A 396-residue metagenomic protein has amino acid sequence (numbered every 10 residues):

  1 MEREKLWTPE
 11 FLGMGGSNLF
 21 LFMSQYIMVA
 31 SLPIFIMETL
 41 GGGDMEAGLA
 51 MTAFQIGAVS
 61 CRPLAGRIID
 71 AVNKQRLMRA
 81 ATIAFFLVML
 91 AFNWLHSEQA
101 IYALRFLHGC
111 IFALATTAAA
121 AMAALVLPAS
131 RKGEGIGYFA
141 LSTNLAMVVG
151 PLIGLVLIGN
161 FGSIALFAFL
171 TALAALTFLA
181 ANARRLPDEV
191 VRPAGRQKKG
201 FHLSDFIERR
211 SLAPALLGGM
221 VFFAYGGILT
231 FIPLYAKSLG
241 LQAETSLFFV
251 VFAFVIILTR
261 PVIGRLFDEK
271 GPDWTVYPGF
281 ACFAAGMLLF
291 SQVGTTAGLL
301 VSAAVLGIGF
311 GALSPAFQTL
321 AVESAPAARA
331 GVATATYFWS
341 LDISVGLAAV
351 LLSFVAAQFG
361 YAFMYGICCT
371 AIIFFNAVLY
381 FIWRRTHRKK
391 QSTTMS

Functional and structural regions predicted by a protein language model:
M1-T8, L186-L216: Juxtamembrane intracellular "pre-TM" segments in multi-pass secondary transporters
P9-G48, Y225-Y235: Helix-loop boundary and gating motifs at the non-cytosolic
Q55-P63, M147-V148, A253-P261, G346: Residue-level signature of mid-helix packing/kink "hotspots" within the transmembrane helices of 12-pass Major
S60-H96: Conserved MFS/SLC helix-loop-helix module at the cytosolic interface between two early adjacent transmembrane helices
Q99-L107, A297-V305: Paired small-residue
F106-S142: Cytoplasmic helix-loop-helix junction between adjacent transmembrane helices in 12-TM secondary transporters
F139-N182: Helix-loop-helix hairpin linking two adjacent transmembrane segments in secondary transporters
T171-V191, V378-W383: C-terminal membrane-cytosol helix-exit motif in multi-pass small-molecule transporters
